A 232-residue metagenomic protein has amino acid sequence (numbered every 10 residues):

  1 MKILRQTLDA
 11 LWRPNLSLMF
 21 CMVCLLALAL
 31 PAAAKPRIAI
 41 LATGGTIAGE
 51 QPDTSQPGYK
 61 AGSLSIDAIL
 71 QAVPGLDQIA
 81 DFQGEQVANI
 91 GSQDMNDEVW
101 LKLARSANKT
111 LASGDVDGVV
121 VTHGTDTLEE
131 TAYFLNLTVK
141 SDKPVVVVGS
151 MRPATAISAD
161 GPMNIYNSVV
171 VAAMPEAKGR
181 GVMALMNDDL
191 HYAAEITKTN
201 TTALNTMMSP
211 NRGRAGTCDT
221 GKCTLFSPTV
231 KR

Functional and structural regions predicted by a protein language model:
M1-P14: N-terminal secretory signal peptides that target proteins for export/translocation
S17-L28: Bacterial N-terminal signal peptides
L30-A34: Sec/Tat signal peptide C-region and signal peptidase I cleavage site
K35-T110: ATP/NTP phosphate-donor binding region
L41, S65, A72-V73, Y192-R232: Accessory alpha-helical/coil subdomains and C-terminal extensions that flank or cap enzyme catalytic cores
G49, D126-A132, G161-I165: Short glycine/serine/threonine-rich phosphate/pyrophosphate-binding segments that cradle anionic phosphate groups
V121-K143: Short Gly/Thr/Asp-enriched flexible loops that form oxyanion-binding sites at enzyme active sites
A154-D188, Y192-E195: Short, glycine-/small-residue-rich phosphate/pyrophosphate-handling segment
